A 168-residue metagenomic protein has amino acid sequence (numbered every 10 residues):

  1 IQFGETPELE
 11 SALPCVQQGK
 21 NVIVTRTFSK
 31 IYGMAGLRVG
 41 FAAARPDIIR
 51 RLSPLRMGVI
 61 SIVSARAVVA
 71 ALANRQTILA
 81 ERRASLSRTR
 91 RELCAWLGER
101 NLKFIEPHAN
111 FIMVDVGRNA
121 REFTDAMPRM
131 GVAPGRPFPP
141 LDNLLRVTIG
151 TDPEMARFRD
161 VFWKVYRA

Functional and structural regions predicted by a protein language model:
I1-S29: Active-site pre-lysine segment of PLP-dependent enzymes
T6, F104-E106, P139-P140: A short beta-turn/loop motif at secondary-structure boundaries
N21-G98, K103-I105: PLP-dependent aminotransferase class I/II
G36, H108, P140-N143: Short acidic/glycine-enriched loop/turn segments that link adjacent beta-strands
R45, A73, G117, G150-D152: Residue-level recognition of strand-loop junctions within catalytic nucleotide-signaling folds
L86-S87, R91-M130, I149: Conserved PLP-binding catalytic core of the aspartate aminotransferase-like
D125-P134, F138-A168: PLP-dependent enzyme catalytic core of the Aspartate aminotransferase-like
